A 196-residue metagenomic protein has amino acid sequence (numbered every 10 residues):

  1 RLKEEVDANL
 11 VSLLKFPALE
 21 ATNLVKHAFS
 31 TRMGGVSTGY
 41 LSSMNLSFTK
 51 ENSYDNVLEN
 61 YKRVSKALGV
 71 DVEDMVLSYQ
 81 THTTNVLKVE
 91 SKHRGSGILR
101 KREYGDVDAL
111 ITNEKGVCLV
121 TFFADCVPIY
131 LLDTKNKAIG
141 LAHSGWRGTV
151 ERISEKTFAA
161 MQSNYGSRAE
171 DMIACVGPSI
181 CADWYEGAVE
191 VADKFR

Functional and structural regions predicted by a protein language model:
R1-R196: Active-site microenvironment for binding and transforming phosphate-containing groups
